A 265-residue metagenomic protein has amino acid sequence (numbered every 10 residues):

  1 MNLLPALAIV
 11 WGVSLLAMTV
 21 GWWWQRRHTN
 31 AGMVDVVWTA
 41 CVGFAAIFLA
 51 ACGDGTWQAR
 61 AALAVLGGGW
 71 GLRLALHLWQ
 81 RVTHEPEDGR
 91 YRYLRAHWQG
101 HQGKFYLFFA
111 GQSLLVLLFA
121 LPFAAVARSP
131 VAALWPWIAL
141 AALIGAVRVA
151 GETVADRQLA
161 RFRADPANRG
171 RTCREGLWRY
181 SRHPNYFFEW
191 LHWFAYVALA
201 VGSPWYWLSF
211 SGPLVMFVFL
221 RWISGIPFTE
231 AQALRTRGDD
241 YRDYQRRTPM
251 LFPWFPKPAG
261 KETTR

Functional and structural regions predicted by a protein language model:
P5-M18, C41-L74, L78, K104 (+2 more regions): Hydrophobic transmembrane alpha-helices
T19-N30, L76-V82: C-terminal ends of transmembrane helices
W23-W24, L94, A233, Y244: Broad structural signal for hydrophobic residues in well-ordered alpha-helices, predominantly aliphatic
R27-H28, W98, R237, T248: A broad structural signal for alpha-helix termini and local helix breaks/kinks
H28-V42, P86-L107, R171-W178: Juxtamembrane helix-capping/reentrant segments at transmembrane boundaries
V36, T83, Q158-L159: Amphipathic repeat-derived elements
F108-Q112: Voltage-sensing domain
